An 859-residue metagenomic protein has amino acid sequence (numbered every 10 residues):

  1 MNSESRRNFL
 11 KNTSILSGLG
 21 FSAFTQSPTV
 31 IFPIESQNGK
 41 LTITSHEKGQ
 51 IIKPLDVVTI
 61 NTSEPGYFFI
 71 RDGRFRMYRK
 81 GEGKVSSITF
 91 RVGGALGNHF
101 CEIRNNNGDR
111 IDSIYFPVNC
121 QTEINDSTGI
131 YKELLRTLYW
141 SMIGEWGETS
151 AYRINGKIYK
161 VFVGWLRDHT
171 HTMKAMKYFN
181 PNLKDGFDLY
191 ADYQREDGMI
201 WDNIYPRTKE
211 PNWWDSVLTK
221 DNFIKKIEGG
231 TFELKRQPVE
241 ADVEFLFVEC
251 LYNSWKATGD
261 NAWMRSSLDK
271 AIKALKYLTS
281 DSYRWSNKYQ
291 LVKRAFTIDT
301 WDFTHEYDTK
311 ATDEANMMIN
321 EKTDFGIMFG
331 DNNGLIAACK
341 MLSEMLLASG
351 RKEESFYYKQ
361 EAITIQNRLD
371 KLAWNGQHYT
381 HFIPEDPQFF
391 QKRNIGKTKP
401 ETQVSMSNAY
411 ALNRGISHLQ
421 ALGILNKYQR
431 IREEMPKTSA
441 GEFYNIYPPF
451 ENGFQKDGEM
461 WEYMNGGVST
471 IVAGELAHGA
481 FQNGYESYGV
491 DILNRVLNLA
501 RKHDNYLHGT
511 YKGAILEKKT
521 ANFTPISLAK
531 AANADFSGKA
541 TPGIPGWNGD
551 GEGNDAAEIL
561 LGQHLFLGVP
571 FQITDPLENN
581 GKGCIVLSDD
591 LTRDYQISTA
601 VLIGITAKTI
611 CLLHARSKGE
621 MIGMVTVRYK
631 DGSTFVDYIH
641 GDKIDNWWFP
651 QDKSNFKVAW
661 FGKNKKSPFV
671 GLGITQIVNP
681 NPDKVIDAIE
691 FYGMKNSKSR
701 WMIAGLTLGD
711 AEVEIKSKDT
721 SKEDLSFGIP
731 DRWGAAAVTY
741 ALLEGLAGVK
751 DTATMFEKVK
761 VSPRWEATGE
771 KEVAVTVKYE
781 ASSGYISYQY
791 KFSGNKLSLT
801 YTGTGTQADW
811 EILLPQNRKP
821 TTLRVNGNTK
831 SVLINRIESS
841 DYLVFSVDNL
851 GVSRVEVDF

Functional and structural regions predicted by a protein language model:
N2-S17: N-terminal secretory signal peptides and thylakoid transit peptides that target proteins across membranes
I15, F32-R74, G94-G97, I103-G164 (+4 more regions): Low-complexity, Ser/Thr/Pro/Gly-enriched N-terminal "stalk/linker" regions
F32-H46, T62, L96, E462 (+2 more regions): Non-catalytic C-terminal accessory modules of carbohydrate-active enzymes
D126-T137, Y190, Q194-W201, T208-E210 (+5 more regions): Active-site acid/base region of carbohydrate-active enzymes
F162-F296, M328-I336, G466-G489, L493 (+1 more regions): Aromatic-rich carbohydrate-recognition surfaces in CAZymes
R167, W201, T279-R294, I327-M328 (+7 more regions): Catalytic cores of carbohydrate-active enzymes
N212-L246, T279-Q360, G376-Y410, N452-A477 (+3 more regions): The feature captures the catalytic groove of carbohydrate-active enzymes
K519-T720: N-terminal/edge-of-domain interface segments
